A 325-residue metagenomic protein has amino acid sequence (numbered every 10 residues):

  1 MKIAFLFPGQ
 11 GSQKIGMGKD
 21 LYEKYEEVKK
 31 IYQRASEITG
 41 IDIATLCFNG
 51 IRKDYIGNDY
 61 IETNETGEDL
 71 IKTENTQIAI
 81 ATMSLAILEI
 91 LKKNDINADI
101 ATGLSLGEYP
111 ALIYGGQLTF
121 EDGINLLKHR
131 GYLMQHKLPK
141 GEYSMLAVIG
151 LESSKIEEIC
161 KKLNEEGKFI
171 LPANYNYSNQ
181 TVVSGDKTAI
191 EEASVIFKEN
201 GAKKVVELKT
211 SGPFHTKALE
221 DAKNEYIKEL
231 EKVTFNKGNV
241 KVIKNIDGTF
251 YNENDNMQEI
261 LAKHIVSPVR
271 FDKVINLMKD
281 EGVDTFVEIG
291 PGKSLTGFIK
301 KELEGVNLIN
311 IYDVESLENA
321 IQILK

Functional and structural regions predicted by a protein language model:
M1-I156, T285-N319: FabD-like malonyl-/acyl-CoA
Q10-S12, E37, I41, N58-I61 (+1 more regions): Alpha/beta catalytic cores of group-transfer enzymes, especially the acyltransferase/condensing modules of polyketide
T76-I78, P213, P268: Glycine-rich phosphate/pyrophosphate-binding beta-alpha loops
K92, K198, K279-G282: Non-catalytic positions within long, well-ordered alpha-helices that form the structural scaffold/packing of enzyme
L163, A320-K325: Short amphipathic alpha-helix with an adjacent loop that forms part of the alpha/beta core around
E207-T210, K279, Y312: Short glycine-rich catalytic loops that host catalytic nucleophiles or stabilize transition states across multiple
S267-V283: A short, acidic, amphipathic alpha-helical segment used as a generic capping/interface helix at domain edges
